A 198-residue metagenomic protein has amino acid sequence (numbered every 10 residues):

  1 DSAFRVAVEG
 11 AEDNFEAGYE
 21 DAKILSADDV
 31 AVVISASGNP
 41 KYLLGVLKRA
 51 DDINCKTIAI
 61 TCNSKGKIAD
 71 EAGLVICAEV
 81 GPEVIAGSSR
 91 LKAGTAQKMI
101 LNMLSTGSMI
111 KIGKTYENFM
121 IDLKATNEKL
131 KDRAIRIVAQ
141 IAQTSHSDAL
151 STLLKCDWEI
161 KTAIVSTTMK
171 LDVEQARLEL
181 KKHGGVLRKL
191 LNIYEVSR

Functional and structural regions predicted by a protein language model:
D1-I100, S108-I112: Glycine-rich phosphate-binding loops that contact phosphosugars or nucleotide phosphates
A27, S108-R198: Short, amphipathic alpha-helical interaction segments embedded in low-complexity terminal/linker regions of eukaryotic
